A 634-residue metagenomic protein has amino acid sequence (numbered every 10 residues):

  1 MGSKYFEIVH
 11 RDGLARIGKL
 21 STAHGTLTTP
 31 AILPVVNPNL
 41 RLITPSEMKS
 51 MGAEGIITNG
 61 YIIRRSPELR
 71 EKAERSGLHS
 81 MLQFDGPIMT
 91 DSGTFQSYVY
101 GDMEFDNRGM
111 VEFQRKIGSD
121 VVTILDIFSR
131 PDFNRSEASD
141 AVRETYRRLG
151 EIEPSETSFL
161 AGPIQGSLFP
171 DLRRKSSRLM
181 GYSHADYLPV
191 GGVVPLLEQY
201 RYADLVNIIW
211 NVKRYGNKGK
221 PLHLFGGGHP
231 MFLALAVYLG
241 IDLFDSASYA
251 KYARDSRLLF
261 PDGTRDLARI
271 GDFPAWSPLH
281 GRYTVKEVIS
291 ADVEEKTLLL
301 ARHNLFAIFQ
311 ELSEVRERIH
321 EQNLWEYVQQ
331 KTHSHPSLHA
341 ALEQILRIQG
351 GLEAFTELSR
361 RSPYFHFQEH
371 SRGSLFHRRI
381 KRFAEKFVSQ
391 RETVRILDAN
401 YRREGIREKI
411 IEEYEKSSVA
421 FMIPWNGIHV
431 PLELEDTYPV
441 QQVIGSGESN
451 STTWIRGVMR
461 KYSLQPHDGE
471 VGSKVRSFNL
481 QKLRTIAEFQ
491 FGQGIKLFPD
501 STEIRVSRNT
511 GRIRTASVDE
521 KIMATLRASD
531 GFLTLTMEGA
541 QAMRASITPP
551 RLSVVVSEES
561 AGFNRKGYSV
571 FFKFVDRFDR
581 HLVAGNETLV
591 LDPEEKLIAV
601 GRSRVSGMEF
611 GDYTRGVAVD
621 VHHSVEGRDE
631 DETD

Functional and structural regions predicted by a protein language model:
M1, R143-Y146, E153-P278: Glycine-rich phosphate/ribose-binding loops and adjacent secondary-structure elements that form binding surfaces
M1-E156, Y364-Q390, L397-T452: Non-catalytic, usually N-terminal nucleic-acid engagement modules in DNA/RNA processing proteins
Q114, M180, G585: Residue-level signal for inorganic ion chemistry
L160-V190, S451, V458-F489: Loop-centered beta-sheet repeat module
A247-A340: Gly/Ser/Thr/Ala-enriched C-terminal appendages of enzymes
R382-I428, S501-P549: Polyanion-binding interface signature
R460-A528: N-terminal intrinsically disordered, low-complexity, charge/repeat-rich segments that act as generic
Q490-T502, D519-A584, T588-D634: Beta-strand/loop-dominated core regions that host nucleotide or nucleotide-derived cofactor-binding catalytic loops
